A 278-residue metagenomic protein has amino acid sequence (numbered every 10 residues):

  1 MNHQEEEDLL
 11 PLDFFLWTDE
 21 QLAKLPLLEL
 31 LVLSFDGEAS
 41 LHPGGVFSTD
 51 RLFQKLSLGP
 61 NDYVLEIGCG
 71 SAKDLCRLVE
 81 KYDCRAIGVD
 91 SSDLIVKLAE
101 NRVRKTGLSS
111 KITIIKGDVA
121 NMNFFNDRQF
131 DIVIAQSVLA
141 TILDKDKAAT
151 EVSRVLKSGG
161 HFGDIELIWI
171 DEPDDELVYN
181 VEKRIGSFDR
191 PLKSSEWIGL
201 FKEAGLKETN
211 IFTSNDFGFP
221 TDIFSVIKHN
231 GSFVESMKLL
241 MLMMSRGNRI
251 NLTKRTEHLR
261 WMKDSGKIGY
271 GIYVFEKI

Functional and structural regions predicted by a protein language model:
H42-P60: Conserved alpha-helix/loop element of class I SAM-dependent methyltransferases that forms part of the SAM/SAH-binding
L65, S71-N121: Class I SAM-dependent methyltransferase SAM/SAH-binding core
N123-I132: A short acidic, Gly/Pro-enriched loop at the edge of an enzyme's catalytic core that lines a small-molecule cofactor
I132-D144: A short SAM/SAH-binding and catalytic strip from SAM-dependent methyltransferases
D146-H161: A short glycine-rich, Lys/Arg-flanked "PGG" loop and its adjoining helix->strand segment in the class I
L167-F188: Short, glycine-/aromatic-enriched active-site segment of Class I SAM-dependent methyltransferases
D189-G205: Short alpha-helix
N210-I278: Conserved Class I S-adenosyl-L-methionine
